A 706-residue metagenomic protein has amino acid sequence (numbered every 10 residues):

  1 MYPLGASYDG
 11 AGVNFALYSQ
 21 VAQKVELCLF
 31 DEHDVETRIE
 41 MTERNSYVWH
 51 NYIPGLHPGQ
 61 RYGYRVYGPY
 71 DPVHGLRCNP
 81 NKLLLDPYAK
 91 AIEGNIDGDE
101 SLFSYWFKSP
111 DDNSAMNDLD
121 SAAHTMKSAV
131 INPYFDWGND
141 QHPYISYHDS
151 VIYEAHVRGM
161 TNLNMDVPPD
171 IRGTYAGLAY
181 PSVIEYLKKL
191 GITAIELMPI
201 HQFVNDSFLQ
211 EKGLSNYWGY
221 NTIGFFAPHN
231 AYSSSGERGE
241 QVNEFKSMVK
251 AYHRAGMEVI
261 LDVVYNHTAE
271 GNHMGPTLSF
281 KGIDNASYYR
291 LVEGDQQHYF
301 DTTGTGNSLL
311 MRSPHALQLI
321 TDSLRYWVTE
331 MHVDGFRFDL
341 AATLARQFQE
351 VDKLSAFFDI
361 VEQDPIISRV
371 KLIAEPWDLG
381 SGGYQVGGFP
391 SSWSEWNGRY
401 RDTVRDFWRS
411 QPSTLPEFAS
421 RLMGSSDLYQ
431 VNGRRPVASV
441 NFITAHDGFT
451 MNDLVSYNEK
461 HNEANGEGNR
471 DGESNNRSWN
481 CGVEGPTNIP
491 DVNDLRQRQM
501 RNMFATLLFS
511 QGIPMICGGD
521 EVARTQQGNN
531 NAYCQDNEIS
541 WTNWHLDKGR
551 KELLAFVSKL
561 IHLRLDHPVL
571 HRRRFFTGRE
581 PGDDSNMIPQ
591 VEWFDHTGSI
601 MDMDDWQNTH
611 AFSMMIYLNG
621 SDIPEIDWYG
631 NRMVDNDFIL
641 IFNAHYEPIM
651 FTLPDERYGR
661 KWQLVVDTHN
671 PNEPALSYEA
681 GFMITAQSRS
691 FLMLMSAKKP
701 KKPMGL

Functional and structural regions predicted by a protein language model:
M1-Y153, R158, T487, V492-Q497 (+3 more regions): Carbohydrate-interacting/catalytic domains
L17, Y64, A155, L197 (+9 more regions): Conserved, mostly hydrophobic/aromatic
V21, E43-N45, G55-H57, G68 (+20 more regions): Short, flexible loop/turn elements at secondary-structure junctions
G68-W137, D206-N221, G275-F300, L415 (+1 more regions): Core domains of carbohydrate- and sulfate-ester-processing enzymes
D71-G75, T161-L163, F203-S207, H267-E270 (+6 more regions): Short catalytic/ligand-binding loop motif for oxyanion handling, primarily in non-cytosolic enzymes, centered on
S121, H156-H332, L340-Q363, G383 (+1 more regions): Substrate-binding/active-site clefts of carbohydrate-active enzymes
V151-Y153, I195, V259-L261, F336 (+2 more regions): Hydrophobic faces of well-ordered beta-strands that scaffold small-molecule active sites in alpha/beta enzyme cores
K353-G518, A523, N531-Q535, P568-F575 (+5 more regions): Conserved alpha/beta catalytic core and glycan-binding cleft of carbohydrate-active enzymes
